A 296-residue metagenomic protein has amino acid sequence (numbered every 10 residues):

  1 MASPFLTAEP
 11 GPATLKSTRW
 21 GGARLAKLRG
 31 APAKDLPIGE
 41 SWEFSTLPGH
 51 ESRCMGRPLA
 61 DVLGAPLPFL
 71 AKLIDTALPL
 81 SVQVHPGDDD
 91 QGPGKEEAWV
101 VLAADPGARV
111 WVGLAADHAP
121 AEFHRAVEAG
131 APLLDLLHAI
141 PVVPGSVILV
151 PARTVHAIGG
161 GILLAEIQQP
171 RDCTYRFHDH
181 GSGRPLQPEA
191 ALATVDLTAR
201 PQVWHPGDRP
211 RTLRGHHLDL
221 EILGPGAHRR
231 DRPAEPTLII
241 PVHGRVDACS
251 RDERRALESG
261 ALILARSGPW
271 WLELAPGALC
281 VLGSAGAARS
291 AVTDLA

Functional and structural regions predicted by a protein language model:
M1-A119, R171, D179-Q202, L220 (+2 more regions): Transition-metal
A71, L80-V82, Q91-G92, E97-V100 (+3 more regions): His/acidic/aromatic-lined binding-pocket segments of jelly-roll/cupin-type domains and related regulatory beta-sandwich
L80, A108, H228-R229, G244-C249 (+2 more regions): Short beta-strand segments in beta-sandwich/barrel cores
Q83, D90-Q91, V155-G160, A165-Q168 (+3 more regions): Short beta-strand His + acidic residue motifs that chelate non-heme Fe in jelly-roll/DSBH and cupin folds
R125-L136, R245: Short, structured beta-strand/loop micro-motifs enriched in basic residues and often containing a Trp
E128, L136, V147-L149, V155-H205: An exposed, glycine/acidic-rich loop-and-rim segment of catalytic or binding clefts
L137-L149, I158, D247-W271: Short acidic-glycine-tyrosine-enriched beta hairpin
Y175-P236, R251: C-terminal amphipathic alpha-helical segment
